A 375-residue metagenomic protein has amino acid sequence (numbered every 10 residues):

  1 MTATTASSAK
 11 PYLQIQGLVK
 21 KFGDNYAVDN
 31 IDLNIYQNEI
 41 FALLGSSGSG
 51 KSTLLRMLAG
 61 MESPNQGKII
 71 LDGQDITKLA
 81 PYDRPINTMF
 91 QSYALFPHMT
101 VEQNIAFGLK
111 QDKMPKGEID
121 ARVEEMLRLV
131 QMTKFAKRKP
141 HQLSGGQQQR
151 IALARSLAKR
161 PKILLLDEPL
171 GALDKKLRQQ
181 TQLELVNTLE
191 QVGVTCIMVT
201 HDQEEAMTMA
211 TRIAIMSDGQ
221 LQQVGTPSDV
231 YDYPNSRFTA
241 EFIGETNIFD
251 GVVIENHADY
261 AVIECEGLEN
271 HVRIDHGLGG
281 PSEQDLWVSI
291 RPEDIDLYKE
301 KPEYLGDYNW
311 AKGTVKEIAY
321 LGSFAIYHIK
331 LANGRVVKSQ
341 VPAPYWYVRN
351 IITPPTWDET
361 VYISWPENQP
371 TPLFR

Functional and structural regions predicted by a protein language model:
I40, P81-E241: ABC ATPase nucleotide-binding domains
L44-S46: The feature captures the beta-strand-to-loop junction immediately N-terminal to the Walker
A59: Helix-to-loop junction immediately C-terminal to a conserved catalytic motif
N65-K68, E118, D218, D250: Conserved coupling/switch loops of ABC nucleotide-binding domains, chiefly the family-specific signature
G67-D75: Conserved ABC transporter NBD signature motif
T246, N256-R375: Non-catalytic connector elements of ABC transporters
